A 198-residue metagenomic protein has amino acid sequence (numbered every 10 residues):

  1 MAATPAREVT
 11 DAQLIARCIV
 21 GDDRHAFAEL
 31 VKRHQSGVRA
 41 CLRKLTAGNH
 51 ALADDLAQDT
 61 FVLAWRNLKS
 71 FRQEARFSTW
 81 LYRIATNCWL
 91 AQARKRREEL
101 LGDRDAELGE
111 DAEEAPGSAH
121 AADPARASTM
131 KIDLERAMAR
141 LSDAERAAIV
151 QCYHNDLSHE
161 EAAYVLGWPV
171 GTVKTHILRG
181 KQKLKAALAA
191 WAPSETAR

Functional and structural regions predicted by a protein language model:
A2-A3, G48, K131-R136, R140 (+2 more regions): C-terminal edge and immediately downstream basic/flexible tail or linker adjoining helix-turn-helix-like DNA-binding
A2-T4, V20-E29, R39-D59, V170: Short, charged helix-capping/linker segments at alpha-helix termini
A3, Q92-S118, A125, P193-A197: Short, basic/polar amphipathic helix motif occurring as a linker/hinge flanking DNA-binding modules in transcription
I19-V20, K44-G48, D59-R76, K95-R97 (+1 more regions): Sigma70-family region 2
E29-H50, N67, M138, K183 (+1 more regions): Amphipathic, Lys/Arg- and hydrophobic-enriched alpha-helical face
D55-V62, A75-N87: Structural recognition of an alpha-helix C-terminal capping motif at a helix-to-coil junction
R66-Q73, R83-R104, R179: Arg/Lys-rich amphipathic alpha helix in sigma70-family domain 2
E135-A147, Q151, N155-T172: Helix-turn-helix DNA-binding module
